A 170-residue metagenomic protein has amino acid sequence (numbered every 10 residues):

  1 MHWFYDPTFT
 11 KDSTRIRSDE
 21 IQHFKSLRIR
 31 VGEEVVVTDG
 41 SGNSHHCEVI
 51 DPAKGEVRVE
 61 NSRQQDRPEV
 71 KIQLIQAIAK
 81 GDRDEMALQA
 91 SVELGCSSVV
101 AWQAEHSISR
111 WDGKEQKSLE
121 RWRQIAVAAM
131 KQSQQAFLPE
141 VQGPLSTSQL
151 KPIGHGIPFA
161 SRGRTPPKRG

Functional and structural regions predicted by a protein language model:
M1-Q65: N-terminal positively charged helical leader segments and presequences
Y5, I50, R58, I75 (+2 more regions): Residues in well-ordered beta-strands of folded domains
F24, V49-I50, V59, V141 (+2 more regions): Alpha-helix C-terminal capping segments
D39, Q103, A160-G163: Short secondary-structure boundary segments
N43, S107, R164: Surface-exposed, flexible loop/turn segments at secondary-structure boundaries
K54, S146, S161-R164: Residues that form or immediately flank small-molecule/cofactor binding pockets and catalytic motifs
Q64-I157: RNA substrate-binding interface of SAM-dependent RNA methyltransferases
P152-G170: Active-site/ligand-binding-proximal alpha/beta "capping" segment
